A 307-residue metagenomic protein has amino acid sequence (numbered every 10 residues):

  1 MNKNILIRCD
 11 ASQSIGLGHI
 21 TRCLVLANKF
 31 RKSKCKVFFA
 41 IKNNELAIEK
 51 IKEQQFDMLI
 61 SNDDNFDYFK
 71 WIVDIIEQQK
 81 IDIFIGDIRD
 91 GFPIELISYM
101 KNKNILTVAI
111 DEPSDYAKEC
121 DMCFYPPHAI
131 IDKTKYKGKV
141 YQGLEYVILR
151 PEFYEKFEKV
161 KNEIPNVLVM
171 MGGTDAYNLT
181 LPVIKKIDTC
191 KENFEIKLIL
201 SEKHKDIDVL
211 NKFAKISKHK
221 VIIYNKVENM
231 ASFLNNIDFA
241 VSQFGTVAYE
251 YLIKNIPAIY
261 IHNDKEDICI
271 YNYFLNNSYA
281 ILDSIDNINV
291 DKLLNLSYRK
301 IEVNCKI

Functional and structural regions predicted by a protein language model:
I7-I20, M171-Y177: Short, glycine-rich nucleotide/cofactor-binding loops
R8, S12-S14, R22-K29, I41-K135: Active-site and donor-binding regions of nucleotide-sugar-utilizing enzymes
L17, A27, E228-I270: A donor-sugar binding/catalytic signature common to diverse glycosyltransferases and related nucleotide-sugar
H19-R31, L181-I187: Histidine-anchored nucleotide/phosphate-binding helix
V37-N43, I196-S201: Short internal beta-strands
E119-N178, I207-D208: A nucleotide-sugar donor-handling region in carbohydrate enzymes
P165-N236: Donor-nucleotide binding loops and adjacent catalytic segments primarily of GT-B fold Leloir glycosyltransferases
S278-N304: C-terminal "capping" alpha-helix adjacent to the active site of nucleotide-linked donor transferases in cell-envelope
